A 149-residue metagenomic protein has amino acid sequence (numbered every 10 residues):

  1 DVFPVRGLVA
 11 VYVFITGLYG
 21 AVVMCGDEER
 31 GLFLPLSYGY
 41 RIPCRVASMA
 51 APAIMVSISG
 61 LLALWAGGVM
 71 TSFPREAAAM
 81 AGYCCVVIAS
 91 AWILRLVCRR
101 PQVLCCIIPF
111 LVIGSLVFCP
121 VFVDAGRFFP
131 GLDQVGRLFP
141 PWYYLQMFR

Functional and structural regions predicted by a protein language model:
V2-G67: Hydrophobic alpha-helical transmembrane segments of multi-pass membrane transport proteins
L8, Y12-G20, L61, C85 (+5 more regions): Transmembrane alpha-helix boundary/anchor motif
V9, A21, A50, A77-A81 (+2 more regions): Hydrophobic alpha-helical transmembrane segments of multi-pass membrane proteins
G20-L32, A89, I93-L96, R127 (+1 more regions): Membrane-spanning helices that line or support transport/gating and their immediate boundary helices in channels
G26, L64-G68, R95-L96, P120 (+2 more regions): Transmembrane helix-loop junction
G39-L116: Alpha-helical transmembrane segments and their short interhelical loops
P101-L138, W142: Transmembrane helix segments
P141-R149: Short, membrane-exposed interhelical loops at transmembrane-helix boundaries
